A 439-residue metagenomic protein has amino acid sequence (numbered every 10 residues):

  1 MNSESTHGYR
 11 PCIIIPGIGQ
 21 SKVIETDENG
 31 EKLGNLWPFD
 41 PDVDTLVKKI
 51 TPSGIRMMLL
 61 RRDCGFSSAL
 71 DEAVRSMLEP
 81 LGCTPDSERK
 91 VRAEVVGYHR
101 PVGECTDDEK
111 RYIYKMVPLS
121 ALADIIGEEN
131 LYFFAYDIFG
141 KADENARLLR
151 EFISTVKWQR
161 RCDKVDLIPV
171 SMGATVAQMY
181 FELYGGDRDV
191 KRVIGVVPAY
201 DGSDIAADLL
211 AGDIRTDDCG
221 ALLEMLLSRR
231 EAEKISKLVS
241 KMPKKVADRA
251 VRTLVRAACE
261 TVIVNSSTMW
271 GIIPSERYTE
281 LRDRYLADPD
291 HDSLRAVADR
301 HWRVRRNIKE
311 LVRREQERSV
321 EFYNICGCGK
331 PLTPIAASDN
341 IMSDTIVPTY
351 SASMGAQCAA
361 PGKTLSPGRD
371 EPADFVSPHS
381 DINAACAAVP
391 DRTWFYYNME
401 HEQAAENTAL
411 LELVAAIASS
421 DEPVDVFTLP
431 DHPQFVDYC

Functional and structural regions predicted by a protein language model:
M1-I168, A174-L227, P331, I341-C439: N-terminal non-catalytic accessory region
I125, E129-D143, V255-N340: Alpha/beta-hydrolase fold catalytic core
I205, T216-E276: Extended catalytic-interface subdomain
L226, R230, K245, E276 (+3 more regions): Alpha-helix boundary/N-cap detector
